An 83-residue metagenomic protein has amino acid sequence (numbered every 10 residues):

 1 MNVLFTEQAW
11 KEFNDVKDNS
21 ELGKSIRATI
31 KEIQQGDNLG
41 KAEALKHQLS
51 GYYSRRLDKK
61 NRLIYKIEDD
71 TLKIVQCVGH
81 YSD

Functional and structural regions predicted by a protein language model:
N2-K24, A28, L39, R55-R62 (+1 more regions): Enriched for short, Lys/Arg-rich terminal
K31-R56: A short, surface-exposed loop/turn module that caps and links secondary-structure elements
